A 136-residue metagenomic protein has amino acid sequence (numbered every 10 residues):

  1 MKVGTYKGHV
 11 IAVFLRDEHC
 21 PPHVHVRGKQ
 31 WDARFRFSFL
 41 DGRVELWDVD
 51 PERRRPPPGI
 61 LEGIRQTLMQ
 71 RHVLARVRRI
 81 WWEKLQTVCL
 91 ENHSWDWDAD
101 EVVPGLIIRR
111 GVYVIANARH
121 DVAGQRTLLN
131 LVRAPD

Functional and structural regions predicted by a protein language model:
M1-D136: Metal-centered catalytic cores of metalloenzymes
